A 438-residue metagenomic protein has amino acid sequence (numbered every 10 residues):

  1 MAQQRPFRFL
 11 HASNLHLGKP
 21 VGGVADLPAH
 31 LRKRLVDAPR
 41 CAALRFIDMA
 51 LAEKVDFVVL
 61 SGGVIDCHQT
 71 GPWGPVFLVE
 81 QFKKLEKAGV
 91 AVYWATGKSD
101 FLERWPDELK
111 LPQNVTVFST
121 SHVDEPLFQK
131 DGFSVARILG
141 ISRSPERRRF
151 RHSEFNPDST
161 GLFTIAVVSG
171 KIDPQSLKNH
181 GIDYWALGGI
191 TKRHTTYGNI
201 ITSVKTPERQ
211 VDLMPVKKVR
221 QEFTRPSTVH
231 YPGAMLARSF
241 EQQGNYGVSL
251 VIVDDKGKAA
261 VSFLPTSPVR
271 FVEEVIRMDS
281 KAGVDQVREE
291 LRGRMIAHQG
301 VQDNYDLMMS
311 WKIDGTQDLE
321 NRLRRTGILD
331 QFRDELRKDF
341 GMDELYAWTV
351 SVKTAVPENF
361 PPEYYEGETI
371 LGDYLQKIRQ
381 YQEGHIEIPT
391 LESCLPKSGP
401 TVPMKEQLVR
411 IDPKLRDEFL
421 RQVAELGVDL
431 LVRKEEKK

Functional and structural regions predicted by a protein language model:
M1-P75, P413: N-terminal active-site segment of His-dependent metallophosphoesterases
A2, G22, P28, F57 (+2 more regions): His/Asp/Glu-rich metal-coordinating catalytic cores of metallo-dependent phosphodiesterases/hydrolases acting on
P6, K54, S134-V135, G181 (+2 more regions): Short loop/turn motifs at secondary-structure junctions
R45, V76-K84, G327, Q331-D334: Alpha-helical scaffolding segments of alpha/beta enzyme cores, especially the outer helices of TIM-barrel or partial
R45-E53, Q81-K84, G293-H298: A generic secondary-structure signal
A260-K438: Accessory, non-catalytic peripheral segments of nucleic-acid enzymes
